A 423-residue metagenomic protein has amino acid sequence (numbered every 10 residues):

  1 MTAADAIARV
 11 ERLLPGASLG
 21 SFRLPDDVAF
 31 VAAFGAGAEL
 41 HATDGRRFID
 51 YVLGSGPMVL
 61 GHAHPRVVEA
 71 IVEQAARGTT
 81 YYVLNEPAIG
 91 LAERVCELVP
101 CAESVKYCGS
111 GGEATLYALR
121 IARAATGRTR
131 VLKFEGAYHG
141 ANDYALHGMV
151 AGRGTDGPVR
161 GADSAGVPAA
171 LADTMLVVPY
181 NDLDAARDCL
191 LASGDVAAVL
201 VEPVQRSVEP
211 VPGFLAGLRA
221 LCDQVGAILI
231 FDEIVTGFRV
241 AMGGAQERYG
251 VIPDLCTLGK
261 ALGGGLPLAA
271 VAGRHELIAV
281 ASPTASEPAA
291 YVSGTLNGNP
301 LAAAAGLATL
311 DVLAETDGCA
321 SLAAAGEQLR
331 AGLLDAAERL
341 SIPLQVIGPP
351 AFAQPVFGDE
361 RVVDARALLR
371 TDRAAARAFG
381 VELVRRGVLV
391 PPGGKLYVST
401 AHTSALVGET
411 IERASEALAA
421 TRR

Functional and structural regions predicted by a protein language model:
M1-R423: Conserved N-terminal phosphate-binding loop of PLP-dependent enzymes in the Aspartate aminotransferase
